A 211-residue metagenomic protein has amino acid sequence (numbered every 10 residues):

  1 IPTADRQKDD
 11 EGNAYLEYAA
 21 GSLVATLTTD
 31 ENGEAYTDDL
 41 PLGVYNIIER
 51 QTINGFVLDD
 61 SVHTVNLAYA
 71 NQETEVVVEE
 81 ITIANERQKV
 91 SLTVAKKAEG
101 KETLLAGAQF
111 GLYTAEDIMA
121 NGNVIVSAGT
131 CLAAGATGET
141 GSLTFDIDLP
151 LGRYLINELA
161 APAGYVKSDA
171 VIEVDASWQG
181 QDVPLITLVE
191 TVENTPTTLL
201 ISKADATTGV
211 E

Functional and structural regions predicted by a protein language model:
I1-E211: Solvent-exposed loop/turn and edge beta-strand elements of beta-rich ligand-binding domains
